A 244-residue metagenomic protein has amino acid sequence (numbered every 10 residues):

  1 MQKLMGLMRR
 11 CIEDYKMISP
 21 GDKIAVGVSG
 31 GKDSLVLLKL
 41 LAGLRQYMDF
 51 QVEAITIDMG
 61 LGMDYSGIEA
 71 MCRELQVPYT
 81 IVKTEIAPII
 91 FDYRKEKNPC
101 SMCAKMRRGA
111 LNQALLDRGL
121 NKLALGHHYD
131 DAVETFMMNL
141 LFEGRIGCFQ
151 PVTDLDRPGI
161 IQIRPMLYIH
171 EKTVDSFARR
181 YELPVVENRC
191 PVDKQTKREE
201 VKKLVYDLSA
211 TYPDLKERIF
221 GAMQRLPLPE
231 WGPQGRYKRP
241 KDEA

Functional and structural regions predicted by a protein language model:
M1-E134, F142, K172-R180: ATP-dependent adenylation/nucleotidyltransferase module used to activate substrates
Q51, R107, K122, D130-A210: Catalytic subdomain that performs nucleotidyl-dependent activation
I57-D58, V82-P88, Q113, T153-P158 (+2 more regions): Short C-terminal domain-edge/linker segments immediately following a structured domain
M59, T84-I86, L167, C190 (+1 more regions): Residues that form or immediately flank small-molecule/cofactor binding pockets and catalytic motifs
V77-N98, I160, A222, P229-D242: Mobile, glycine- and charge-enriched loop segments and immediately flanking short secondary-structure elements within
L183-A244: The feature marks non-catalytic terminal segments
